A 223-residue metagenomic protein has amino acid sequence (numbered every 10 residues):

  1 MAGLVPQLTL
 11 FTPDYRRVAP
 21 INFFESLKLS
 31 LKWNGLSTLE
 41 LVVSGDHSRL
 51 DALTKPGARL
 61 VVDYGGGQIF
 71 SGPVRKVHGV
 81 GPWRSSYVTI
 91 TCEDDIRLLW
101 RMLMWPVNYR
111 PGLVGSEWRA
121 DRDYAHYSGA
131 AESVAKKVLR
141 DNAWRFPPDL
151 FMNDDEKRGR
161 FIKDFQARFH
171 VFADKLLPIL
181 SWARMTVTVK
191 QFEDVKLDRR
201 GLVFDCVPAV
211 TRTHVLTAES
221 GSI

Functional and structural regions predicted by a protein language model:
M1-P56, I90-D123: Juxtamembrane "anchor/assembly" segments of surface/extracellular structural proteins
R17-S26, S71-R75, H214-I223: Short amphipathic beta-strand/extended segments with alternating polar/hydrophobic composition
K28-L29, K76-G81, D164-F165: Catalytic micro-motifs at enzyme active sites that drive phosphoryl/nucleotidyl and oxygen chemistry
W33-G35, H47-R49, Q68, H78-V80 (+3 more regions): Residues that cap or initiate secondary-structure elements
L36-E40, W83-T89, L197-V203: A generic structural signal for beta-strand entry/edge sites
A58-L60: Contiguous, structured surface segment used for ligand recognition
D63-E93, T188-K190: Short beta-strand and beta-hairpin "edge-sheet" elements
E93-I223: Charged- and aromatic-enriched interaction segments used to assemble and dock large macromolecular complexes
